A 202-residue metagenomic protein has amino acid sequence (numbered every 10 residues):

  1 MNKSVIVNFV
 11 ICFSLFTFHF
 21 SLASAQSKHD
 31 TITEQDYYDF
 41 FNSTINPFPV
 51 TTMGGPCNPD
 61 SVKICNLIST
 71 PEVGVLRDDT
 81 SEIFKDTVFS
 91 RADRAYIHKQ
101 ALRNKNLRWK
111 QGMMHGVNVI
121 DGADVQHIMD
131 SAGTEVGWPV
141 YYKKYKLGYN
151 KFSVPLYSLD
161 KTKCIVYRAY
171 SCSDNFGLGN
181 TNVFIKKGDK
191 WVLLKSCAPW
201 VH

Functional and structural regions predicted by a protein language model:
M1-T33: Bacterial Sec-dependent N-terminal signal peptides
V10, S14-S21, F41-N42, K85 (+2 more regions): Compositionally biased, low-structure terminal segments
A25-K163, C172: Flexible low-complexity loop/turn motifs enriched in small/helix-breaking residues
K161-K187: Exposed beta-sheet edge and beta->alpha loop/turn motif
N182-V201: Short beta-strand edge/turn micro-motifs at domain boundaries
